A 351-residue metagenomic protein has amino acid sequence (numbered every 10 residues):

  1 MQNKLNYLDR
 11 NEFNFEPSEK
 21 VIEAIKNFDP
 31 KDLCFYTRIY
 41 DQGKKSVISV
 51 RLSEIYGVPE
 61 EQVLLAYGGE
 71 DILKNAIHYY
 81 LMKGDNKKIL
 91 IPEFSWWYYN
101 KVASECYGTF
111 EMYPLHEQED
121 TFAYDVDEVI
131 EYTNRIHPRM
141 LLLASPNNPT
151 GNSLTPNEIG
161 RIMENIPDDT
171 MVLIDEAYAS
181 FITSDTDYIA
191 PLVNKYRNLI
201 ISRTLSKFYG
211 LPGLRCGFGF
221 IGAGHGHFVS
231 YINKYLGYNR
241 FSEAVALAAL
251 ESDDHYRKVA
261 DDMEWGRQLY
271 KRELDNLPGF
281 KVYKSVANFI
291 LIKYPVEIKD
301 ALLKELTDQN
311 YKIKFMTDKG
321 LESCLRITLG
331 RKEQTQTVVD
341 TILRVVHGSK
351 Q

Functional and structural regions predicted by a protein language model:
M1-G68, I72-N75, Q351: N-terminal small-domain helix-loop-helix segment of the aminotransferase-like
E16-S18, K44, C106, N198-N276 (+1 more regions): PLP-dependent aminotransferase class I/II
P59-V63, K87-K88, D169, E176 (+2 more regions): Short acidic capping loops at alpha-helix termini that bridge into adjacent secondary structure
Y79-L143: PLP-dependent aminotransferase-like
D120-T183: Active-site phosphate-binding strand-loop segment of PLP-dependent enzymes
N157, K304, D308-Q309, K314 (+1 more regions): PLP-dependent enzyme catalytic core of the Aspartate aminotransferase-like
E264, L277-Q309, L325, L329: Conserved PLP-binding catalytic core of the aspartate aminotransferase-like
